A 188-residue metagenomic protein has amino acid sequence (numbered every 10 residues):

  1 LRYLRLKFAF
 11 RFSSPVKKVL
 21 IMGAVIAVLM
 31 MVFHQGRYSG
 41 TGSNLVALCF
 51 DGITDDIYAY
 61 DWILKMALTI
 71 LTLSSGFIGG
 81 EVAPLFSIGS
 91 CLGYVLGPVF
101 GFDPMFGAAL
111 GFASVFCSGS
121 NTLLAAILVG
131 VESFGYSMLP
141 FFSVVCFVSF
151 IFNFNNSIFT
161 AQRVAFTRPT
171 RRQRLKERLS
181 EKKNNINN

Functional and structural regions predicted by a protein language model:
L1-N188: Alpha-helical transmembrane segments and immediately membrane-proximal extracytoplasmic
